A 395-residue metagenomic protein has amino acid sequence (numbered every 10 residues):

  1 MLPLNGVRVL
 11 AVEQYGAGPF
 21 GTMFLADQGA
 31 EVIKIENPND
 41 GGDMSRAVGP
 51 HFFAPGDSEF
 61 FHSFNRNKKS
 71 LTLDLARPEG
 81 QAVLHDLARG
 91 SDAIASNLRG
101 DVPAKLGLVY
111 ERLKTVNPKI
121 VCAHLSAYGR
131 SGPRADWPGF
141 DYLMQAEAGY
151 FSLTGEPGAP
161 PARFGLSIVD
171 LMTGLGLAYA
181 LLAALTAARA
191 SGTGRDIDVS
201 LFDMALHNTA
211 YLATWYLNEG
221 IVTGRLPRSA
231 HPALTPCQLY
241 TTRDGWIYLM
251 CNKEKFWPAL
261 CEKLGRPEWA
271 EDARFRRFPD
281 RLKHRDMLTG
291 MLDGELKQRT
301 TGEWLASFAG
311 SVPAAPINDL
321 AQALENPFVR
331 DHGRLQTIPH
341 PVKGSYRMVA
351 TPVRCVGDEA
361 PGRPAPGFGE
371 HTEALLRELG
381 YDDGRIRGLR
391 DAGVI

Functional and structural regions predicted by a protein language model:
M1-T193, G367, E373-I395: N-terminal helix-loop segment corresponding to the beta1-alpha1 unit of nucleotide/adenylate-binding folds
N39, Y128-G129, L201-L206, D244-W246 (+2 more regions): Glycine-rich beta-alpha junction loops
H51, F61, P227-P232, C237-Q238 (+3 more regions): Short Gly/Pro-enriched turn/cap motifs at secondary-structure boundaries
R130, G158-L166, R189-A205, R225-P232 (+1 more regions): Conserved Rossmann-fold dehydrogenase catalytic segment
G174-G194, H207-G220, C261-R266: Oxidoreductase and adenylate-handling cofactor-binding alpha/beta cores
A230, T235-S311: Aromatic-enriched alpha-helical interface/lid elements that frame and gate functional surfaces
S307-D331: Conserved PLP cofactor-binding pocket of PLP-dependent enzymes
P339-G388: Flexible, small-/acidic-enriched active-site or ligand-binding loops
